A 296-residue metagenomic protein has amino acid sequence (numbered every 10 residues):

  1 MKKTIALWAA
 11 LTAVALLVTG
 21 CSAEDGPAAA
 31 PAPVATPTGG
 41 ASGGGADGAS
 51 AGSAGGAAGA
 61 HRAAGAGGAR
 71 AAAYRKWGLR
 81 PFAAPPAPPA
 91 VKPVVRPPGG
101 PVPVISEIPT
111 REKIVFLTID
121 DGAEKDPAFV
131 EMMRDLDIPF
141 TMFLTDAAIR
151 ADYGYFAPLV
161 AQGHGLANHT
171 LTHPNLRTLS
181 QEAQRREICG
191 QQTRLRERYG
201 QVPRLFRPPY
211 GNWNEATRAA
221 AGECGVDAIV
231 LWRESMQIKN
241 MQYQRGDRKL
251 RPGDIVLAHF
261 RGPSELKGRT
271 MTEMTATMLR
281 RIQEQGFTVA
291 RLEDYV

Functional and structural regions predicted by a protein language model:
M1-T19: Sec-dependent bacterial lipoprotein signal peptides
W8, G20-S106: N-terminal low-complexity, Pro/Thr-rich disordered segments that flank secretion/membrane-targeting signals
W77-N175, R194: Active-site beta->alpha N-cap acidic-glycine motif
G100-T110, R150-A151, R269-V296: C-terminal domain-boundary segment and adjacent tail
V115-I119, F140-L144, G165-N168, R204-R207 (+3 more regions): Structural recognition of the beta-strand scaffold that forms the well-ordered cores of secreted hydrolase catalytic
D121-K125, D146-R150, L166, T172-N175 (+4 more regions): Solvent-exposed loop/turn segments at secondary-structure junctions within structured extracellular/periplasmic domains
R134, P139-T141, G165, P174 (+2 more regions): CE4/NodB-like, metal-dependent polysaccharide N-deacetylase domain that modifies extracellular/periplasmic N-acetylated
N212, T217-K249, V289-E293: His/Asp/Glu-enriched short active-site or ligand-binding loop at hydrolase and phosphoryl-transfer sites
